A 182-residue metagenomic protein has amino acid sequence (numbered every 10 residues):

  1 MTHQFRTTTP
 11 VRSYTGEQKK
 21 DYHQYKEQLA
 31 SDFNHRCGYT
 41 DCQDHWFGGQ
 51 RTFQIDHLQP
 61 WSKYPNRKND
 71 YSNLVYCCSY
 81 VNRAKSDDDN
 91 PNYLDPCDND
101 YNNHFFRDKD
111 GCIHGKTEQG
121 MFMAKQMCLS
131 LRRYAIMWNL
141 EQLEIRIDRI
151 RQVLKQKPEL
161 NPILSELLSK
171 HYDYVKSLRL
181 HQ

Functional and structural regions predicted by a protein language model:
M1-Y14, Y22-Q28, D44-G48, P65-N73 (+1 more regions): Extended charged
L29-D32, G38: Aromatic-lined ligand-binding clefts that engage carbohydrates, nucleic acids, or primary amines
N34, V75: Residues immediately within or flanking Cys/His clusters that coordinate Zn2+ in small zinc-binding modules
C37-T40, C78: Short cysteine-rich clusters marking metal-coordination/redox-active sites
Q54-W61: Histidine-centered catalytic micro-motifs used for acid/base chemistry in nuclease and nucleotide-processing active
I55, N73-L74: A basic- and aromatic-enriched beta-loop-alpha substructure that forms the phosphate/nucleotide- and DNA/RNA-contacting
